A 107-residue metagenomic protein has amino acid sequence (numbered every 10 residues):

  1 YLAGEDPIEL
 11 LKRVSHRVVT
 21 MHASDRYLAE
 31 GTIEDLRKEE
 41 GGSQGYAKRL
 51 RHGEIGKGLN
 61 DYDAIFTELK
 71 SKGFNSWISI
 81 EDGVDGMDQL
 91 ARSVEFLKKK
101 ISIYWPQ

Functional and structural regions predicted by a protein language model:
Y1-Q107: Histidine-acidic metal/acid-base catalytic patches
